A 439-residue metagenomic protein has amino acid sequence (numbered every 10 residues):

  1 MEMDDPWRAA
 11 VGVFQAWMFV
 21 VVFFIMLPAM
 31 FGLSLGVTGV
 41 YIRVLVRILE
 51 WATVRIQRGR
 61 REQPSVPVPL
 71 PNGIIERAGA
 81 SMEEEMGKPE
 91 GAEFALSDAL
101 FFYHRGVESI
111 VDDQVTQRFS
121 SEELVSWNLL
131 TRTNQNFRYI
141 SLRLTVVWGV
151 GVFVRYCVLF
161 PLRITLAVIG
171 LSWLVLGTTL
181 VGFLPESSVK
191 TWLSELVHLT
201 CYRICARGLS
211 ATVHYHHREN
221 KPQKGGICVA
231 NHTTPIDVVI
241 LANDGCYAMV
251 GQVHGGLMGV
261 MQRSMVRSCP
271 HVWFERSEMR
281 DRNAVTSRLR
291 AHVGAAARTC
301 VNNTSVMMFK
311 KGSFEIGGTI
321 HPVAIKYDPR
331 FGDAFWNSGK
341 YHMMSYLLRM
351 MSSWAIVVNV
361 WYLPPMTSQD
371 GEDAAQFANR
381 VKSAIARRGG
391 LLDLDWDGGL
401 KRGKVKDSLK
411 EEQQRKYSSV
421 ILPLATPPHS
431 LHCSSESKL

Functional and structural regions predicted by a protein language model:
E2-G226: Membrane-anchoring hydrophobic helices of lipid-metabolizing enzymes
M3, E436-L439: A positional/structural detector of protein chain ends, strongest at the extreme C-terminus and weakly at the extreme
L162, G245-Y247, G256-P270, N302-R380 (+2 more regions): A cross-family acyltransferase "interaction/gating" segment
T165, C205, V213, G226-T234 (+9 more regions): Structural signal for hydrophobic/aromatic residues that build the beta-strand cores of folded beta-sheet domains
L171-L209, N220-M279, Y327-R330: Catalytic core of membrane glycerolipid acyltransferases/transacylases, capturing the structured, soluble-facing
Y202-G226, H232, L289-V293, K416-S418 (+2 more regions): A short, well-structured juxtamembrane/interface segment
G256-M261, R280-G294: Membrane-associated and secretory-pathway sequences
R280, T299-N303: Acidic, metal-coordinating catalytic cores used for nucleic-acid/nucleotide bond scission and strand-transfer chemistry
